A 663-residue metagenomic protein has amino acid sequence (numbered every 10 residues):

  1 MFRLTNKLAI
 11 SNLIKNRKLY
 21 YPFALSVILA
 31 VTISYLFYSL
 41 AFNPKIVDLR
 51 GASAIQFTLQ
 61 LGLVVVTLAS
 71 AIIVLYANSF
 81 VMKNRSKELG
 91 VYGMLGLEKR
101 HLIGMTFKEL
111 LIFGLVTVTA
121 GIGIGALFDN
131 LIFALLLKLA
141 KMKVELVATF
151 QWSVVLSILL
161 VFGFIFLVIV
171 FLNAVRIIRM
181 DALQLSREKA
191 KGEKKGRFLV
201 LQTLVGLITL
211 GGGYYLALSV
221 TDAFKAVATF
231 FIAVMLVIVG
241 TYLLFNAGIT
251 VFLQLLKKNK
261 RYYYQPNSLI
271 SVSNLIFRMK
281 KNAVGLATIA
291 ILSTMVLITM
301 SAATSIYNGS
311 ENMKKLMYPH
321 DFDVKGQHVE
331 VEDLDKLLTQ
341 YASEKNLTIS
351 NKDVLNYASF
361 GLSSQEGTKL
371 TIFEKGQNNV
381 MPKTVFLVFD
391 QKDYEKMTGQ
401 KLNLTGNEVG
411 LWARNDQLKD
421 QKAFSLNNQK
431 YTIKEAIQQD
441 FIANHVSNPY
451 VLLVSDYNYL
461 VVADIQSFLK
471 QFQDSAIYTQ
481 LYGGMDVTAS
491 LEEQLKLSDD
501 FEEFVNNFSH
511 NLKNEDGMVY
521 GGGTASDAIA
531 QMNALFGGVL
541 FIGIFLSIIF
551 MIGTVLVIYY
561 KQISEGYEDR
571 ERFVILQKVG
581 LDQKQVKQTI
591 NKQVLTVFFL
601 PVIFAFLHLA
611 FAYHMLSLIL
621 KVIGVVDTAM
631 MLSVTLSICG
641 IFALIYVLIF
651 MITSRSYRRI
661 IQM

Functional and structural regions predicted by a protein language model:
M1-V31, K195-V200, T209, L244-S293 (+2 more regions): N-terminal Sec/SRP start-transfer signal
R3-K7, R179-E193, Y567-E571, R658-M663: Short cytosolic juxtamembrane segments of multi-pass membrane proteins
K18-P44, A54-G90, L110-I124, L204-I208 (+5 more regions): Hydrophobic alpha-helical transmembrane segments of multi-pass inner-membrane transport and secretion
S39-S53, I122-V154, G212-A228, L600-M663: Short helix-loop junctions at transmembrane helix boundaries
I112-L256: Hydrophobic alpha-helical segments
L236-L244, G248-I249, L253-T339, E344-K345: Long, internal scaffold/assembly segments composed of regular secondary structure
M313, H320-K325, V331-I552: Basic-flanked hydrophobic alpha-helices used for secretion and membrane insertion
